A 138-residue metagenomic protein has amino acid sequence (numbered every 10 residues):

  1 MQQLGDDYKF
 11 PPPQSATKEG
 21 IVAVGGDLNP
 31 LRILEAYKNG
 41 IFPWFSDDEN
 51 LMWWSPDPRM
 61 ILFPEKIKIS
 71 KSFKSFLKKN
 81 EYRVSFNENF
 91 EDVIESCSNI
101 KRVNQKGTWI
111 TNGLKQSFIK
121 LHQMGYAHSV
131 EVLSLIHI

Functional and structural regions predicted by a protein language model:
Q2-P13, G20-I21, L77-N112: Short amphipathic alpha-helix that is part of the acyltransferase structural core
P11-K38, P43-F45: An N-terminal domain-cap segment
E35, S96, Q116-K120: Residue-level signal for well-ordered alpha-helical scaffold segments within enzymatic catalytic domains
E35-E91: Short, His- and charge-rich active-site/binding loops that engage polyanionic ligands
K101-V130: Short, basic/aromatic recognition patches
I136-I138: Conserved small/polar residues in nucleotide/adenosyl-binding loops
